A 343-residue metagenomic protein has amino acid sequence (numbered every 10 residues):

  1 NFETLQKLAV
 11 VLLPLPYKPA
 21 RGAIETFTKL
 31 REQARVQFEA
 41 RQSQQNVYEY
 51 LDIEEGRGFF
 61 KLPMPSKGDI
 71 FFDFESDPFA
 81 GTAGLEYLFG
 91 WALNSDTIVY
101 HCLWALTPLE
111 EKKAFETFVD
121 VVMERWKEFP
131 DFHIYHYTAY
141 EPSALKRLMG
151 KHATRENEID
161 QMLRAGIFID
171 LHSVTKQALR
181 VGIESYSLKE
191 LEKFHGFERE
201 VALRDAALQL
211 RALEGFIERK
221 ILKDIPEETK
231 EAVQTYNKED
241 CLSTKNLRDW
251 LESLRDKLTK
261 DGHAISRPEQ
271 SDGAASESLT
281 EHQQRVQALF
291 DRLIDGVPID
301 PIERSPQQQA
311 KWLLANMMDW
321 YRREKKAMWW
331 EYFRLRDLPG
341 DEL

Functional and structural regions predicted by a protein language model:
N1-P14, K18, I183, L191-S266: Acidic, Mg2+-coordinating catalytic module of metal-dependent nucleases/exonucleases that use a two-metal-ion mechanism
F2-T82, E124, P301-Q309, N316-G340: Long, highly charged low-complexity segments
P19-E25, R31, K257-E277: Terminal amphipathic helices with adjacent charged low-complexity linkers/tails
R41-H133, M149-H152: Conserved RNase H-like, two-metal-ion catalytic cores of nucleic-acid enzymes
F72, I169, E239: Single, functionally critical "micro-switch" positions that shape active/binding sites and transmembrane helices
E75, F79, A105-L109, E128 (+7 more regions): Generic amphipathic alpha-helical segments used as scaffolds and interaction surfaces in large, multi-domain proteins
L93, Y100-E214: Conserved DEDDh/DEDDy metal-dependent 3′-5′ exonuclease domain
H263-L343: Accessory interdomain/linker segments of ATP-dependent helicases and helicase-like nucleic-acid enzymes that mediate
